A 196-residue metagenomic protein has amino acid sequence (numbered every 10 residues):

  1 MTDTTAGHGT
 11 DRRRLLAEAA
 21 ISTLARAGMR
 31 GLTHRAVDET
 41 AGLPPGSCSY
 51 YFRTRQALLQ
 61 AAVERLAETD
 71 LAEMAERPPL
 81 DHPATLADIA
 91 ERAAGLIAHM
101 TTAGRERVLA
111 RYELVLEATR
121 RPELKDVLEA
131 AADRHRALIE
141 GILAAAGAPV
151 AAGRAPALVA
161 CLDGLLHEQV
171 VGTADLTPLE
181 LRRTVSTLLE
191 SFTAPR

Functional and structural regions predicted by a protein language model:
M1-L15, T193-R196: Actinobacteria-biased recognition of intrinsically disordered, low-complexity terminal regions
D3, G9, L24-A27, L43-S47 (+4 more regions): Anionic, Ser/Thr-rich low-complexity intrinsically disordered regions
T5, L124-K125, E129, D133 (+1 more regions): Hydrophobic/aromatic-rich alpha-helical bundle segments in the mid-to-C-terminal region
R12-I21, V37, A62-L66, D70 (+1 more regions): Generic hydrophobic, amphipathic alpha-helix propensity
L15, T23-A61: Helix-turn-helix
M74-V108, A155-L158, R182: Hydrophobic alpha-helical connector segments
L96-I97, R111, V115, L158 (+1 more regions): Short alpha-helical scaffolding segments that buttress acidic/His motifs in well-ordered protein cores
T102-D126, A132: Amphipathic alpha-helical segments used for helix-helix packing
